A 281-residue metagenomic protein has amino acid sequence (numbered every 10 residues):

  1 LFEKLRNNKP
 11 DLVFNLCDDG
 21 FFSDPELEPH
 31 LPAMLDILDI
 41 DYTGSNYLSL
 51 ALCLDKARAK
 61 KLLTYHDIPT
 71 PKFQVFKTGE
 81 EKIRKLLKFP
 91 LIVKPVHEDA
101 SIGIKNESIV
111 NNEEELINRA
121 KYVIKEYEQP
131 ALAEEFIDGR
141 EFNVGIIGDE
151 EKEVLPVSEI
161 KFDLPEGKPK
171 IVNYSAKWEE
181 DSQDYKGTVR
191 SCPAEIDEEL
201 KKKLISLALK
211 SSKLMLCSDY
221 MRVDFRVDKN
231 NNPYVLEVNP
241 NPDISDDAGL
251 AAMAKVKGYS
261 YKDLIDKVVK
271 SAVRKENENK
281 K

Functional and structural regions predicted by a protein language model:
L1, G20, L50, K77-G79 (+3 more regions): Positions that flank functional sites
L1-K72: Conserved N-proximal alpha/beta basic substrate-recognition cap immediately N-terminal to, or forming the N-lobe
L5-R6, L50-L132, I137-R140, E151: Active-site nucleotide/adenylate-binding loops and adjacent lid/helix of ATP-dependent enzymes
T64, E195-K281: ATP-dependent carboxylate activation and anion-phosphoryl transfer catalytic cores that bind Mg-ATP to form
L91, I146-G148, E237-P240: Short beta-strand elements
E113-K203, K229-Y234: Phosphate-binding site of ATP-dependent enzymes
